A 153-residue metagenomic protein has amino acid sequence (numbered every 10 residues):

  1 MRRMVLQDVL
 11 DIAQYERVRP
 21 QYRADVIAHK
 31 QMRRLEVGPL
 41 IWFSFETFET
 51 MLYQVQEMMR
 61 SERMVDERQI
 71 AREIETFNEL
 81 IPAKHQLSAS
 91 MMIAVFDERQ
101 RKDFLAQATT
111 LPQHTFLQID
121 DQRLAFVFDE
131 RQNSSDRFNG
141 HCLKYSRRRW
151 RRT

Functional and structural regions predicted by a protein language model:
M1-Q86, A94-L143, R147-T153: Long, contiguous binding/interaction regions
S90: Beta-strand-rich binding-surface signature of beta-sandwich/beta-barrel folds used to engage anionic ligands
